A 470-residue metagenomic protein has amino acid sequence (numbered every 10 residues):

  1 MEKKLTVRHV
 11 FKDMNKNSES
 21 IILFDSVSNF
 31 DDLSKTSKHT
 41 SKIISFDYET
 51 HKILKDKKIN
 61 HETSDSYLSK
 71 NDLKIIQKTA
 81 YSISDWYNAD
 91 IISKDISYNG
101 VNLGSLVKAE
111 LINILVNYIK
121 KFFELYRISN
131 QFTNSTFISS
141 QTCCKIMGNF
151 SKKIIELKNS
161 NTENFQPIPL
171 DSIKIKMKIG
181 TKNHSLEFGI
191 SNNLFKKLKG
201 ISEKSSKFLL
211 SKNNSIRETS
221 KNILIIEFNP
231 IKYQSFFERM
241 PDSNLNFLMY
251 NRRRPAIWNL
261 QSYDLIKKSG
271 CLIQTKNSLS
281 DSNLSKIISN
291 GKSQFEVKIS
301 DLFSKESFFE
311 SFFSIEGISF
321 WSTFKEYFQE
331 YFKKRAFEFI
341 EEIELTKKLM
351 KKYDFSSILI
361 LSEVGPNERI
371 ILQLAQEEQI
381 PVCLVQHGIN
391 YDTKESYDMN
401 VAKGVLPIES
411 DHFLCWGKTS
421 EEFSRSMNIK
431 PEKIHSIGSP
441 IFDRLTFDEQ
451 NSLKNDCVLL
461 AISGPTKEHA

Functional and structural regions predicted by a protein language model:
M1-A470: Catalytic-core helical/loop segments in enzymes performing group transfer/polymerization on anionic/lipid-linked
